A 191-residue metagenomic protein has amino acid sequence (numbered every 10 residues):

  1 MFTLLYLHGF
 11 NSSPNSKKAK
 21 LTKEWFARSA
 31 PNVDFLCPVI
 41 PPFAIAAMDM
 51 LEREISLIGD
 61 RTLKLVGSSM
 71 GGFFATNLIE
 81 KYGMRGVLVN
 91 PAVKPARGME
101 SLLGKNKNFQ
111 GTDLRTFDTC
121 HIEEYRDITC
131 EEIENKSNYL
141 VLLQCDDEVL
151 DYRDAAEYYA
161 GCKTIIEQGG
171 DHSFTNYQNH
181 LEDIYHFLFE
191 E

Functional and structural regions predicted by a protein language model:
M1-D60: Active-site catalytic motif of lipid deacylating hydrolases and related acyltransferases
T3, T62-K64, R85: Structural motif
Y6-F10, V66, L142-Q144: Short hydrophobic segments within beta-strands
K20, E24, T76, R153-A156: Active-site phosphate/pyrophosphate- and oxyanion-stabilizing loops and adjacent acidic/basic residues in soluble
L36, K64-V66, V87-L88: Short, conserved beta-strand segments within well-ordered enzyme catalytic domains that often line or immediately flank
V66-A75: Gly/Ala-rich beta-loop-alpha elbow adjacent to hydrolase catalytic centers
L78-Y82: Aromatic pocket-lining residues of Rossmann-like dinucleotide-binding sites
R85-E191: The alpha/beta-hydrolase serine catalytic core
